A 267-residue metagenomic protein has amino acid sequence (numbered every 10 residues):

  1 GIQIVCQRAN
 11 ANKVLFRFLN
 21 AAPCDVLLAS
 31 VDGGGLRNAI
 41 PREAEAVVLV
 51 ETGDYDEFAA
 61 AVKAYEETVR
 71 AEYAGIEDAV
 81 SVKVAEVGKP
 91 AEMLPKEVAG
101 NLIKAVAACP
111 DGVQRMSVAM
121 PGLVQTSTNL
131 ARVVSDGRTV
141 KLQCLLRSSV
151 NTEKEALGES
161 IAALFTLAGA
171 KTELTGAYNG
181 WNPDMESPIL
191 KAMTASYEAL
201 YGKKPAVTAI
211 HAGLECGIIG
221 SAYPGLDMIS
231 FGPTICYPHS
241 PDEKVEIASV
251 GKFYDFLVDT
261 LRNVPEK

Functional and structural regions predicted by a protein language model:
G1-R147: Midchain, well-structured core segments that form catalytic/ion-binding scaffolds
V5-P23, D54-Y55, G100-A107, Q114-V118 (+2 more regions): His/Asp/Glu-rich mid-to-C-terminal helical/loop segments that flank catalytic regions of hydrolases
A11-V14, I40-A44, D54-A61, V80 (+7 more regions): General structural feature for long, well-ordered alpha-helical segments within catalytic domains of soluble enzymes
K13-D32, A177, N182-L226: Active-site-adjacent substrate-binding region of metalloamidase/peptidase-like peptide-processing proteins
F18, A61, Y65, S160-L164 (+4 more regions): Generic, well-ordered alpha-helical scaffold segments in large soluble proteins
R37-P41, A91-K96, N182-S187, E215-G220 (+1 more regions): Short, solvent-exposed polar/charged micro-motifs at secondary-structure junctions
V118, Q125-S127, A131-R138, L145 (+1 more regions): Zn-dependent metallopeptidase/amidohydrolase metal-coordination segment
S135-A192: C-terminal structural cap/anchor segments
